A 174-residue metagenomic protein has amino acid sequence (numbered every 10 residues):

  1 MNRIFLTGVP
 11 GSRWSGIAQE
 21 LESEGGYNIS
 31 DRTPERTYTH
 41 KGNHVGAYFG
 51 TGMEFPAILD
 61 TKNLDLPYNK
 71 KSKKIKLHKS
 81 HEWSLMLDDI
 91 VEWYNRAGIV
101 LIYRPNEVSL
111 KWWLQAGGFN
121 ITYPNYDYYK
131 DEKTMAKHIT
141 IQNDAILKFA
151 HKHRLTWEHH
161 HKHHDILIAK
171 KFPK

Functional and structural regions predicted by a protein language model:
M1-K71: PAPS-dependent sulfotransferase catalytic core
K74: RNA-binding basic/glycine-rich loop and surface signature characteristic of RAMP-family CRISPR effectors
L77, H81-E158, H163-P173: PAPS-dependent sulfotransferase catalytic domain
